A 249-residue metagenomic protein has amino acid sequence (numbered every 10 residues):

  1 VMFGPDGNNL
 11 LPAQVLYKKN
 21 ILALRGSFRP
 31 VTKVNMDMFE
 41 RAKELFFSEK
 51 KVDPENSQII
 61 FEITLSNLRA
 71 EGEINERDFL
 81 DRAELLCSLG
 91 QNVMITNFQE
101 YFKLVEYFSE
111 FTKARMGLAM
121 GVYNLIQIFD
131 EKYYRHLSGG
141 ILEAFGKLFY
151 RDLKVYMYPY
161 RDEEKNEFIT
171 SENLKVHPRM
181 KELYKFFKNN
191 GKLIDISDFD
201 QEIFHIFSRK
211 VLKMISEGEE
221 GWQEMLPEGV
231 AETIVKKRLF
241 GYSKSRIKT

Functional and structural regions predicted by a protein language model:
V1-T249: Nucleotidyltransferase catalytic core that binds NTPs
